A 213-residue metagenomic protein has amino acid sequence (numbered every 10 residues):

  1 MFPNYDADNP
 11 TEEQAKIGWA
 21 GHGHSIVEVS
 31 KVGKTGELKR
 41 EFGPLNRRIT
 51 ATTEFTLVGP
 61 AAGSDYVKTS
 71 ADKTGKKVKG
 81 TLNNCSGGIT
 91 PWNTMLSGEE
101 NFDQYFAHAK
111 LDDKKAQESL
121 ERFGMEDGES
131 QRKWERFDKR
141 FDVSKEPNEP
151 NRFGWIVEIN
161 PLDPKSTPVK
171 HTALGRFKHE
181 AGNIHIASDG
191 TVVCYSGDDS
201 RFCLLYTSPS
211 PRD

Functional and structural regions predicted by a protein language model:
M1, M95-L96, T191-S196: Conserved beta-propeller blade signature
E12-T53, N84, G88-F141: Carboxylate/His-rich catalytic cores and anion/metal-binding grooves
H24-V29, R152-P161: Beta-propeller blade signature
K34-G75, V157-R176: Blade-edge beta-strand/turn elements of extracellular beta-propeller and related beta-sheet repeat scaffolds
V78-T90, R176-A187: Beta-rich, blade/repeat-based domains predominating in secreted/periplasmic proteins but also intracellular
A107, F202-L205: Structural motif
Y206-D213: Conserved small/polar residues in nucleotide/adenosyl-binding loops
